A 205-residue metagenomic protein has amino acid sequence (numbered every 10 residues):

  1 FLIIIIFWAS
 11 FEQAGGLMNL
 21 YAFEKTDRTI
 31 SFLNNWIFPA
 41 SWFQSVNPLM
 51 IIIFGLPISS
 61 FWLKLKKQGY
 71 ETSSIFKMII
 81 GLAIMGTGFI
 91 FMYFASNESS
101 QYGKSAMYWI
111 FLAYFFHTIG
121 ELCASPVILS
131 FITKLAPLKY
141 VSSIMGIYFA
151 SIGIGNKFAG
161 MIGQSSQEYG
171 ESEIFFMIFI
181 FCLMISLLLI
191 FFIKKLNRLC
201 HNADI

Functional and structural regions predicted by a protein language model:
F1, R28-T29: Juxtamembrane intracellular "pre-TM" segments in multi-pass secondary transporters
I3-Y21, L33, P39-K194: Membrane-embedded alpha-helical bundles of multi-pass transporters/translocases, especially carrier/permease families
L196-I205: Intrinsic disorder in cytosolic terminal tails and internal cytosolic loops of multi-pass membrane transporters
